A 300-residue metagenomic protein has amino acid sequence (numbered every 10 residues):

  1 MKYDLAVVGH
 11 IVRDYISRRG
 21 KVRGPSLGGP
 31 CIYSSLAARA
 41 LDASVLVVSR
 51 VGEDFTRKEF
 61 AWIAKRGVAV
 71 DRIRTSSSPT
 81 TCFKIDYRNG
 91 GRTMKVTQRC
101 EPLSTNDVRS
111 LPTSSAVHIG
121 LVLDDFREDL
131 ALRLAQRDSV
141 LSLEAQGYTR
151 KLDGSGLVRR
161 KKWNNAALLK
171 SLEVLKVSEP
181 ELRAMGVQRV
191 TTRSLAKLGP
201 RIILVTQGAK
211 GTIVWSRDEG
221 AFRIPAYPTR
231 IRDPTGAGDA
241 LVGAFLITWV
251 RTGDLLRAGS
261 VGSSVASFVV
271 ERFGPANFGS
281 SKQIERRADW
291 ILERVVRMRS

Functional and structural regions predicted by a protein language model:
M1-Y3, K162, R189-S300: Conserved phosphate-binding/catalytic region of the ribokinase-like
K2-Y3, R13-P25, A40-G120, D125 (+2 more regions): Conserved N-terminal subdomain of the carbohydrate kinase-like
D4, V140, V174, R201-I202: Proline-centered loop/turn at the N-terminus of a beta-strand
G9-I11, P30, A240: Active-site metal-binding loops of divalent metal-dependent hydrolases
G20-S26, G156-V158, P228: Short glycine-enriched, charge-decorated loop/helix-capping segments at active-site entrances that position
G29-A40: Histidine-anchored nucleotide/phosphate-binding helix
L36, F83-I85, G211-W215: Short beta-strand scaffold segments in enzyme catalytic cores
G120-R193, G211: Conserved beta-alpha-beta core of the PfkB/ribokinase-like small-molecule kinase fold
